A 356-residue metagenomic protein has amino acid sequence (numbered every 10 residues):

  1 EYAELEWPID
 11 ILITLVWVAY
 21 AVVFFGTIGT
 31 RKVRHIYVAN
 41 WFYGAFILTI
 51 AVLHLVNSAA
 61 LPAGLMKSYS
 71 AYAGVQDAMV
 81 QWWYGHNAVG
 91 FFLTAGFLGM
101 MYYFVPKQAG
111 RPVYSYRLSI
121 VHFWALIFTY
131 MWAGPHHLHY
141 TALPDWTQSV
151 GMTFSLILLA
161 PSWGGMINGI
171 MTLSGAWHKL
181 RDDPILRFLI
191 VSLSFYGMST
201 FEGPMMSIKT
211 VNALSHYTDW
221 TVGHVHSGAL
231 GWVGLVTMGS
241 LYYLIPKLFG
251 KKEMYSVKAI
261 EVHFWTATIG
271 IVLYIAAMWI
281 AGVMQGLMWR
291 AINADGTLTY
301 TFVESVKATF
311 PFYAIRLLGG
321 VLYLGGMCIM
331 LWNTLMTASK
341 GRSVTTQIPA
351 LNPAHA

Functional and structural regions predicted by a protein language model:
E1-E4, L138-T147: Membrane-interface helix caps and helix-loop-helix hairpins in membrane proteins
E1-W7, P62-V80: Inter-helical loop and helix-membrane interface segments of multi-pass membrane transporters/permeases
W7-I28, N40-L65, W82-Q108, Y116-H139 (+5 more regions): Hydrophobic cores of alpha-helical transmembrane segments in multi-pass integral membrane proteins
A71-Y84, H216-Y217, F302-K307: Juxtamembrane membrane-water interface segments that cap and precede transmembrane helices
R181-D182: Surface-exposed, proline-enriched loop/turn segments that connect beta strands in immunoglobulin-like
N212-T221: Flexible, glycine/threonine-enriched loop-and-boundary segments that flank and lead into catalytic domains of large
R342-A356: Short, highly charged, low-complexity non-transmembrane loops/tails of multi-pass membrane proteins
